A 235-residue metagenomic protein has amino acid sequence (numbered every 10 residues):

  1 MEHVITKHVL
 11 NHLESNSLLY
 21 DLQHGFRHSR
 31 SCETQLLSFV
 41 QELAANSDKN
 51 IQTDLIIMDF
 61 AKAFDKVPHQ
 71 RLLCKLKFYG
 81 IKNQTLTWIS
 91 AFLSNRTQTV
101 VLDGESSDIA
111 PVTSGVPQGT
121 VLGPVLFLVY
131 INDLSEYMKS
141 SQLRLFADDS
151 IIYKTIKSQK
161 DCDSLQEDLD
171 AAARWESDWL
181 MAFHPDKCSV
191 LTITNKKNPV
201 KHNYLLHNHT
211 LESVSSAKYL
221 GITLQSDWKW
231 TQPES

Functional and structural regions predicted by a protein language model:
M1-P117: Conserved pre-catalytic core of RNA-dependent polymerases
I5, D59, L76, I89 (+4 more regions): Short, conserved catalytic/metal-binding micro-motifs enriched in Asp/Glu and His
I5-Q23, D48, P124-Y153: Active-site palm subdomain of RNA-directed nucleic acid polymerases
F39, L126-Y130, L165-D168: Hydrophobic alpha-helical membrane-association signature
A44-Q52, A173-T192, K218: Short, charged alpha-helical motifs in flexible N/C-terminal segments and linkers
K62-Y79, S150-R174: Catalytic palm subdomain of template-directed nucleic-acid polymerases, centered on the conserved carboxylate motif
K139, H209-S235: Basic, alpha-helical interaction scaffolds
E167, A182-S216: Short, conserved micro-motifs composed of acidic
